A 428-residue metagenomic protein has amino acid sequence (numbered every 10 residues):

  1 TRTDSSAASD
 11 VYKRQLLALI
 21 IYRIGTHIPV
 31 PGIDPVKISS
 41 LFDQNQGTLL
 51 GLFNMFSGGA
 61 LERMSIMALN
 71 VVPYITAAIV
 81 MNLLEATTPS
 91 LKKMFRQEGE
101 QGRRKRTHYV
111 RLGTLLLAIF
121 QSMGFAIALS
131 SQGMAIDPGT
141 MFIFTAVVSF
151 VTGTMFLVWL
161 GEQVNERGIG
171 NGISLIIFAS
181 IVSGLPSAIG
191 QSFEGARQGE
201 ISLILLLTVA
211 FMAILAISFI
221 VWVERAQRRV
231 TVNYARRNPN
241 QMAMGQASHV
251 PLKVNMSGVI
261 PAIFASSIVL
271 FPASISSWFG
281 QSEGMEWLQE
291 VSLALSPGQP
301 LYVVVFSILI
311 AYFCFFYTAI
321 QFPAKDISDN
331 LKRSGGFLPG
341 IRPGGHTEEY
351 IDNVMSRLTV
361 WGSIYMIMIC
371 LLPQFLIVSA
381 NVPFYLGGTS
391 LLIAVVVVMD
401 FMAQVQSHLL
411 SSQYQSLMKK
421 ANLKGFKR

Functional and structural regions predicted by a protein language model:
T1-A8: Positively charged, low-complexity/disordered segments
S9-R428: N-terminal cationic and glycine-rich segments that engage phosphates or anionic surfaces
